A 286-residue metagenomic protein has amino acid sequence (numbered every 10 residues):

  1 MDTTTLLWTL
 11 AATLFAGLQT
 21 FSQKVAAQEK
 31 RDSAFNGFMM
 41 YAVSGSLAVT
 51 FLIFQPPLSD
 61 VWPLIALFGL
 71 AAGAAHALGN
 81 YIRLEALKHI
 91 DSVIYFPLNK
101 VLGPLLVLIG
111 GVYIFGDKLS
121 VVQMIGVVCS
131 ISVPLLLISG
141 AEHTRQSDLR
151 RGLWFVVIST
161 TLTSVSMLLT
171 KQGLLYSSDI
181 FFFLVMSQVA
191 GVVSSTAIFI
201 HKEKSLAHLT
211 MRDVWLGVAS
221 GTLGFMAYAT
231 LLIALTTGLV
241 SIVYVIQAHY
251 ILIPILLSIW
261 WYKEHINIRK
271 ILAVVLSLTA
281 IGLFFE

Functional and structural regions predicted by a protein language model:
M1-A74, L78-I90, S139-F155, V189-T237 (+1 more regions): Membrane-interface interhelical linkers
M1-T5, I53-L64, V107-Q123, Q172-S178 (+2 more regions): Helix-coil boundary and interhelical linker segments in multi-pass alpha-helical membrane proteins
D2-T5, L149-F182: Selected transmembrane alpha-helices and immediately adjacent juxtamembrane segments of polytopic inner-membrane
T9, G37-F38, G69, F96-P97 (+6 more regions): Hydrophobic/aromatic positions within or immediately flanking transmembrane alpha-helices of multi-pass small-molecule
F38-A48, L98-G110, G152-M167, L216-Y228 (+1 more regions): Small-residue-rich segments of transmembrane alpha-helices in multi-pass membrane proteins, especially helix faces
A48, L108-V112, V121-A141, R269-E286: Hydrophobic transmembrane alpha-helices of multi-pass small-molecule transport proteins
A75-H76, L84-F115, V121-P134, F182-V192 (+1 more regions): Specific alpha-helical transmembrane segments that line the substrate/conduction pathway and gating interfaces
R212, L257-L276: Interfacial loop-to-transmembrane junctions
